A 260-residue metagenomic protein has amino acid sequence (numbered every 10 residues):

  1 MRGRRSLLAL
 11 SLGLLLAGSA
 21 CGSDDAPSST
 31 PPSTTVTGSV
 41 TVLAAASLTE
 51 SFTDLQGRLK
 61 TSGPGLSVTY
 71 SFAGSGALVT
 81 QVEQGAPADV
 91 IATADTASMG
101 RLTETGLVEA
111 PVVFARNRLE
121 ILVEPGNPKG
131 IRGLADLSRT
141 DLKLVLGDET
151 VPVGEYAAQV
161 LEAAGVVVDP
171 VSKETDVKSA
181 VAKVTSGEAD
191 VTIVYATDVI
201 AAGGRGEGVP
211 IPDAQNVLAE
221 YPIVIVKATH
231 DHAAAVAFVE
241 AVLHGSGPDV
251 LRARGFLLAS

Functional and structural regions predicted by a protein language model:
M1-S19: Sec-dependent bacterial lipoprotein signal peptides
L12, C21-S62, S67, G76 (+5 more regions): Exported/periplasmic ABC-transporter solute-binding proteins
G106-V112: Central helical "cap/lid" subdomain
